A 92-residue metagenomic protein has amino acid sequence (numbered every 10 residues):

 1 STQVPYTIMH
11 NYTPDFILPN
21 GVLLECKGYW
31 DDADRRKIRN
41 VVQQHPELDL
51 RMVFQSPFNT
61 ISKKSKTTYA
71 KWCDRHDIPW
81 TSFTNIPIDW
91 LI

Functional and structural regions predicted by a protein language model:
S1, V53-Q55, F83-I86: Conserved beta-strand termini and adjacent loop/short-helix elements that scaffold enzyme active sites in alpha/beta
S1-R36, I88-W90: Active-site metal-binding core of divalent-cation-utilizing nuclease and nuclease-like domains
G28-I78: Catalytic cores of nucleic-acid endonucleases
S62, W90-I92: Short, charged, surface-exposed secondary-structure boundary motifs
D77-W90: Charged, structured surface patches that assemble and position nucleic-acid processing machinery
